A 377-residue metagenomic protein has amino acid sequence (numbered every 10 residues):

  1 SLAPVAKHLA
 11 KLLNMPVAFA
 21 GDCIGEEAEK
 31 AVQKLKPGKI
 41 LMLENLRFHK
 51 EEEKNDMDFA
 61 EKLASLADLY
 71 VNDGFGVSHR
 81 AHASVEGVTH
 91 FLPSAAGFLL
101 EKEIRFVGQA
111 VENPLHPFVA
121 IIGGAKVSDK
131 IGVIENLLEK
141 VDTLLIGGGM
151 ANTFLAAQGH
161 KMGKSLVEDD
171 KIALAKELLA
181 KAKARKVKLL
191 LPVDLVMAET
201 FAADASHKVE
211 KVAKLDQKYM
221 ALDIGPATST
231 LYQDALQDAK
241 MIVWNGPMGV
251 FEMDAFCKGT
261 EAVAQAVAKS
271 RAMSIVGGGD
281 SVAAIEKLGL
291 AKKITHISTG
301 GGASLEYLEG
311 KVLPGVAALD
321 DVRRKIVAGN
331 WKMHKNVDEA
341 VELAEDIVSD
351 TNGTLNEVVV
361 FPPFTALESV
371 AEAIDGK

Functional and structural regions predicted by a protein language model:
S1-K377: Active-site loop-to-helix "anion-binding N-cap" substructures in soluble metabolic enzymes
